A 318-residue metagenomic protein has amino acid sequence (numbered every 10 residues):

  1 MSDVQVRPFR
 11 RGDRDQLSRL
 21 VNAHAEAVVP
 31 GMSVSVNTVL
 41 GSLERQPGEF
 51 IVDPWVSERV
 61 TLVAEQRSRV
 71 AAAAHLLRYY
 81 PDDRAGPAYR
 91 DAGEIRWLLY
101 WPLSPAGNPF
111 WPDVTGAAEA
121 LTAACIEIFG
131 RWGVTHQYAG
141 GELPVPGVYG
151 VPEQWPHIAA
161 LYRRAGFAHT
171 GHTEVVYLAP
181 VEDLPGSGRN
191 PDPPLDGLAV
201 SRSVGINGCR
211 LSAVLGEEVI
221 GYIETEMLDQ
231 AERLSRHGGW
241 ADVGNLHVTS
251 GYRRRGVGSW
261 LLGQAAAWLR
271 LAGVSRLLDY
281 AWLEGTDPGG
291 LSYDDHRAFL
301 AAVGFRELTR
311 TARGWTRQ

Functional and structural regions predicted by a protein language model:
M1-V28, A165-G171, L178-V204: Conserved N-terminal entry element of GNAT/NAT acetyltransferase domains
V21-R67, L195-V214, E232: Active-site rim helix/loop that mediates acceptor-substrate recognition in acyltransferases
R59-V63, R69-Y79, E94, E218-D229 (+1 more regions): Conserved beta-strand in the GNAT
A85-P112, L234-S250, Y280: Conserved acetyl-CoA binding element of GNAT-fold acetyltransferases
G107-G130, V248, R254-L271, D295-A302: Conserved acetyl-CoA-binding loop-helix of GNAT-fold acetyltransferases
F129-G150, L269-P288: Conserved GNAT acetyl-CoA-binding A-motif
P144-G171, S259, L283-T309: Conserved active-site alpha-helix within GNAT-family acetyltransferase domains
A168, V175-D192, L291-Y293, G304-Q318: C-terminal "cap" of GNAT-fold acetyltransferases
